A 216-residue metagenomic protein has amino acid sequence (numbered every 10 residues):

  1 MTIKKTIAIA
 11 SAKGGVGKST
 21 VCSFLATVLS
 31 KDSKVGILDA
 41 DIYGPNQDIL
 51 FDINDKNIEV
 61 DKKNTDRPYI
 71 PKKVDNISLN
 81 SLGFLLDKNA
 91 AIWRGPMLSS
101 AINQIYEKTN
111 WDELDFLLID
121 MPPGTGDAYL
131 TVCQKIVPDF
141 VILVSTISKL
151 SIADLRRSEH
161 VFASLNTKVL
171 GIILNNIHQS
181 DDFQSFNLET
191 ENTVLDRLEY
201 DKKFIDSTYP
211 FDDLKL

Functional and structural regions predicted by a protein language model:
I3, G14, Q47, N80 (+4 more regions): Residue-level signature of catalytic and energy-coupling elements of molecular machines, predominantly ATP/GTP-dependent
K5-I42: Walker A/P-loop phosphate-binding motif and the immediately C-terminal alpha-helix
S33-L85: Phosphate-binding loop that captures ATP/GTP phosphates
I42-Y43, L85-D87, G124, I147-S151 (+2 more regions): Conserved nucleotide-binding/hydrolysis micro-motifs of P-loop NTPases
S81-L82, I142-T146, I172-N175: Conserved beta-strand segments of the P-loop GTPase G domain that flank and frequently precede/overlap
L82-V137: Phosphate-binding/switch loop-helix module in NTP-utilizing enzymes
I119-F162: Conserved P-loop NTPase nucleotide-binding/switch module
E159-L216: C-terminal lobe/tail of nucleotide-utilizing enzymes
